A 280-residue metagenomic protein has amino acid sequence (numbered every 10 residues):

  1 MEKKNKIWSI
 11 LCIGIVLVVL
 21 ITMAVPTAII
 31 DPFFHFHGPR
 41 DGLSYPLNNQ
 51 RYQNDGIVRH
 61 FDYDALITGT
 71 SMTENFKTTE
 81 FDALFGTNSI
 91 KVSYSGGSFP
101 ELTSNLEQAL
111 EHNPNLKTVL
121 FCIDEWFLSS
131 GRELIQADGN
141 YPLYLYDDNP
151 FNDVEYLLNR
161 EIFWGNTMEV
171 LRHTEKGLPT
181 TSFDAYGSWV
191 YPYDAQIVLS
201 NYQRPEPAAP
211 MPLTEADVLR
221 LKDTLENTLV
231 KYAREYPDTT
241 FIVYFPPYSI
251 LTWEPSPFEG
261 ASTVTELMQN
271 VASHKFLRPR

Functional and structural regions predicted by a protein language model:
I10-A28: Hydrophobic membrane-insertion alpha-helices, especially the h-region of bacterial N-terminal signal peptides
A28-R51: Alpha-helical transmembrane signal-anchor/signal-peptide segments
Y45-G69: Short extracytoplasmic
D62-D64, T87, N115-T118, Y236-F241: Loop/turn elements at helix/coil->beta-strand transitions in domains of secreted/extracellular proteins
T68, M72-V154: Membrane-embedded segments
C122-I123, R132-T240: Secreted/periplasmic serine-hydrolase-like ester/acetyl group-modifying domain
A233-E259: Active-site segments of SGNH/GDSL-like serine hydrolases that catalyze O-acetyl group transfer/hydrolysis on lipids
L251-R280: Substrate-gating cap/lid alpha-helix
